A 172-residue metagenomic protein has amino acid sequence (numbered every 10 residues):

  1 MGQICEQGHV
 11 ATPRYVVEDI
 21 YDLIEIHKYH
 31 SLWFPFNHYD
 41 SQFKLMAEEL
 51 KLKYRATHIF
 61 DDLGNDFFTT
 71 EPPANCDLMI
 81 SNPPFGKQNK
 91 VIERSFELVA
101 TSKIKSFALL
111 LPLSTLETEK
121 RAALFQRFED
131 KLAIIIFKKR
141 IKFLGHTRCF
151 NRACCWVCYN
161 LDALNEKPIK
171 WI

Functional and structural regions predicted by a protein language model:
M1-I172: Class I S-adenosyl-L-methionine-dependent methyltransferase catalytic core
